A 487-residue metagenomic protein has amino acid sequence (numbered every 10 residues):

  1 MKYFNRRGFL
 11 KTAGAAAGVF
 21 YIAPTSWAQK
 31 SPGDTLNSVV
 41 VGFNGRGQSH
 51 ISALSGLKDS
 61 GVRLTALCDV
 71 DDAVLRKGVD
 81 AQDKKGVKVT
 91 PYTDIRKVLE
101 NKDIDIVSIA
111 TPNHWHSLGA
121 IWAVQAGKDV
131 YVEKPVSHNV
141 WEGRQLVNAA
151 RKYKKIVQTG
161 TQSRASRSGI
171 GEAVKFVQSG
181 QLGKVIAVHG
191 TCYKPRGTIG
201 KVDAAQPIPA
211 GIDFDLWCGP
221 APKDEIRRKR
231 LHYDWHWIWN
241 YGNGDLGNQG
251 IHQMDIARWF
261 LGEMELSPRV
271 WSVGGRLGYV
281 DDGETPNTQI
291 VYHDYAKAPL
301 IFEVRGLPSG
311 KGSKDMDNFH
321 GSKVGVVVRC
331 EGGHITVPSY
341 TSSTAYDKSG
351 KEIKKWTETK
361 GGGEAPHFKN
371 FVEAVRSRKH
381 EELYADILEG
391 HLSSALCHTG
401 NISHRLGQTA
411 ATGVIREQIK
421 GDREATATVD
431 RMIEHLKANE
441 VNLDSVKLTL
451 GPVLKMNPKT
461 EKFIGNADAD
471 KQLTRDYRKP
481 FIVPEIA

Functional and structural regions predicted by a protein language model:
M1-V132, W141-V157: N-terminal glycine-/serine-/threonine-rich beta1-alpha1-beta2 phosphate-ribose binding loop of Rossmann-like
L10, I51, S55, V79 (+10 more regions): Non-transmembrane alpha-helical segments in soluble domains of secreted/periplasmic/extracellular proteins
N37-V41, G45, L64-D69, S108-A110 (+10 more regions): Structural recognition of the beta-strand scaffold that forms the well-ordered cores of secreted hydrolase catalytic
G47, P91, H116, E142 (+4 more regions): Conserved donor sugar-nucleotide recognition element shared by glycan-biosynthetic enzymes
D71-V74, Y92, A110-H116, V136-H138 (+5 more regions): Short, solvent-exposed turn/loop segments enriched in Gly/Ser/Thr/Pro and often Arg
V74, G86, A110-H114, S137-W141 (+5 more regions): Alpha-helix capping and helix-loop boundary segments enriched in small/acidic/polar residues
D129, S137-L216: A contiguous active-site-proximal alpha/beta segment in oxidoreductase catalytic domains
E172, K184, H189-G190, T198-G244 (+1 more regions): Contiguous beta-strand/loop segments that form the cofactor/metal-binding neighborhood of enzyme cores
